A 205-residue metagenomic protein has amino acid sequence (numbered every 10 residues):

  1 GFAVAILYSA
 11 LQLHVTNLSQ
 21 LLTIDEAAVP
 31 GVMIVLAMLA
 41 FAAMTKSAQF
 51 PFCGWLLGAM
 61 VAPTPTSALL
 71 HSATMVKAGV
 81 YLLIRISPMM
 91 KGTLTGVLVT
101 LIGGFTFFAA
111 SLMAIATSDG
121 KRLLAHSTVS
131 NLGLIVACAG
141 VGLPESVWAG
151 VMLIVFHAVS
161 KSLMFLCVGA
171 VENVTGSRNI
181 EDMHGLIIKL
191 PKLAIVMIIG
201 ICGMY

Functional and structural regions predicted by a protein language model:
G1-Y205: ...captures the hydrophobic TM-helix bundle architecture rather than a specific catalytic motif, and can also fire on
